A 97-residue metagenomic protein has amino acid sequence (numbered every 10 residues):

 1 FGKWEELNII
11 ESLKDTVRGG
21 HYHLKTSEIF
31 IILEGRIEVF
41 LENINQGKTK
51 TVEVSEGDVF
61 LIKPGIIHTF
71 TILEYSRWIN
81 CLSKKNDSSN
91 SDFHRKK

Functional and structural regions predicted by a protein language model:
F1-G20: A short glycine-rich, His/Asp/Glu-containing loop-to-beta-strand
I10, T69-K97: Double-stranded beta-helix
G20, V39-F40, I62, I67-L73 (+1 more regions): Short beta-strand His + acidic residue motifs that chelate non-heme Fe in jelly-roll/DSBH and cupin folds
K25, D58, I66, E74 (+1 more regions): A generic "binding-loop/recognition-motif" signal
K25-E42: Glycine- and acidic-residue-biased ligand/ion/polar-headgroup-sensing regions
E38, Q46, D87: Flexible, glycine-rich phosphate/dinucleotide-binding loops and adjacent beta-alpha linkers at cofactor/substrate
I44-P64: Short acidic-glycine-tyrosine-enriched beta hairpin
